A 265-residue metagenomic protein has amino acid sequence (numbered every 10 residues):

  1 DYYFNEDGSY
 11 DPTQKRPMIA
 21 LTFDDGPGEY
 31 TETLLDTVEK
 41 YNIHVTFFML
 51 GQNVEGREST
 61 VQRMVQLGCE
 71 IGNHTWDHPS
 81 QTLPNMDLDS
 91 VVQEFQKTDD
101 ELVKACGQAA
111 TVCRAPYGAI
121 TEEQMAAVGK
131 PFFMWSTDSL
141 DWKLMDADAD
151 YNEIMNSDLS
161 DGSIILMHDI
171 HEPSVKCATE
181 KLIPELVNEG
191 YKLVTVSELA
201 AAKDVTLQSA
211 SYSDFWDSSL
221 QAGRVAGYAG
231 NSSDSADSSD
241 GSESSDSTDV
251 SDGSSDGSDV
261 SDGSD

Functional and structural regions predicted by a protein language model:
D1-K97, E101-K104, A109, I183-E185 (+1 more regions): Active-site beta->alpha N-cap acidic-glycine motif
Y2-E6, Y10-D11, Y41, V54-E55 (+1 more regions): C-terminal domain-boundary segment and adjacent tail
I19, D161-I164: Residue-level preference for the first positions of well-ordered beta-strands
F23, M49-Q52, N73-T75, R114-Y117 (+3 more regions): A cross-domain feature marking catalytic cores of carbohydrate-active enzymes and several ubiquitous metabolic/repair
V61-R63, D87-D89, D148-D150, L207-S213: Short low-complexity, flexible loop/linker segments enriched in glycine and/or proline with clustered acidic
P79-Q108, A119-D161, S174-A178: Alpha-helical scaffold elements lining the catalytic groove of polysaccharide deacetylases
R114-A115, K130, I183: Hydrophobic alpha-helix-in-membranes signature
D217-D265: Ser/Thr/Gly/Pro-rich low-complexity, disordered linker/stalk segments of secreted and cell-surface proteins
